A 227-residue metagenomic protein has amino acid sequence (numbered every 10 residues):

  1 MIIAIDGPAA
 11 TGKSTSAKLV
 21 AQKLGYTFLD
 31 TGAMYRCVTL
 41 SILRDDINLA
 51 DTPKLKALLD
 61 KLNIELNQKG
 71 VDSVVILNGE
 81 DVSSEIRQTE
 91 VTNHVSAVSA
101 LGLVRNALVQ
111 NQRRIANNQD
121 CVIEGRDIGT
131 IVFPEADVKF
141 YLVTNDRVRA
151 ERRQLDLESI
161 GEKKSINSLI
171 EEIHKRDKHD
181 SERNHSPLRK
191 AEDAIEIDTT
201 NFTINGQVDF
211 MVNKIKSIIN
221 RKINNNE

Functional and structural regions predicted by a protein language model:
I2: Walker A (P-loop) ATP-phosphate-binding motif of ABC ATPase nucleotide-binding domains
I5: Hydrophobic anchor at the beta1->P-loop junction of P-loop NTPases
A10: Walker A (P-loop) phosphate-binding loop of P-loop NTPases
K13: Conserved lysine of the Walker
S16: Hydrophobic positions on the alpha1 helix immediately C-terminal to the Walker A/P-loop
K23-Q88: N-terminal phosphate/diphosphate-binding loop that engages ATP/GTP or pyrophosphate donors across diverse enzyme folds
N67, Q112-Q119, R126-I131, E135 (+1 more regions): Small-molecule kinase domains that catalyze NTP-dependent phosphoryl transfer to phosphate-bearing small molecules
S83-I160: ATP-dependent NMP and nucleoside kinases share a basic, alpha-helical "lid"
